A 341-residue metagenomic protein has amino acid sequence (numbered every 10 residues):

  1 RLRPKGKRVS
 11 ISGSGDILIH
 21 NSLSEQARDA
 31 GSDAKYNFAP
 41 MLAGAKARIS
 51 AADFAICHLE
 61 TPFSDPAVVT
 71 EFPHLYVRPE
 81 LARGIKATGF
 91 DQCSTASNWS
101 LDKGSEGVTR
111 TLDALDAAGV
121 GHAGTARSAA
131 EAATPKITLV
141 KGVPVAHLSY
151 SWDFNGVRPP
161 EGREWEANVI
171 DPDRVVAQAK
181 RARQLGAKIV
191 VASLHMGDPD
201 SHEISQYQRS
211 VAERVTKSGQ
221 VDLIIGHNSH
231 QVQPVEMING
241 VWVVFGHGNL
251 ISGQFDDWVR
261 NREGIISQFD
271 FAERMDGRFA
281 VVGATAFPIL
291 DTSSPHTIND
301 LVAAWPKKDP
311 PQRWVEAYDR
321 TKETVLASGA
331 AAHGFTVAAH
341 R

Functional and structural regions predicted by a protein language model:
R1-R341: Acidic, metal/ion-coordinating pockets
